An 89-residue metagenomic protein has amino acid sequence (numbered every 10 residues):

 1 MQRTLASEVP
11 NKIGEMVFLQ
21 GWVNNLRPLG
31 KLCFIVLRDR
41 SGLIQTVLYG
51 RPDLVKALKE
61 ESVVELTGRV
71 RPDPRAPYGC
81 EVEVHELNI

Functional and structural regions predicted by a protein language model:
M1-I89: Class II aminoacyl-tRNA synthetase catalytic cores and aaRS-like
